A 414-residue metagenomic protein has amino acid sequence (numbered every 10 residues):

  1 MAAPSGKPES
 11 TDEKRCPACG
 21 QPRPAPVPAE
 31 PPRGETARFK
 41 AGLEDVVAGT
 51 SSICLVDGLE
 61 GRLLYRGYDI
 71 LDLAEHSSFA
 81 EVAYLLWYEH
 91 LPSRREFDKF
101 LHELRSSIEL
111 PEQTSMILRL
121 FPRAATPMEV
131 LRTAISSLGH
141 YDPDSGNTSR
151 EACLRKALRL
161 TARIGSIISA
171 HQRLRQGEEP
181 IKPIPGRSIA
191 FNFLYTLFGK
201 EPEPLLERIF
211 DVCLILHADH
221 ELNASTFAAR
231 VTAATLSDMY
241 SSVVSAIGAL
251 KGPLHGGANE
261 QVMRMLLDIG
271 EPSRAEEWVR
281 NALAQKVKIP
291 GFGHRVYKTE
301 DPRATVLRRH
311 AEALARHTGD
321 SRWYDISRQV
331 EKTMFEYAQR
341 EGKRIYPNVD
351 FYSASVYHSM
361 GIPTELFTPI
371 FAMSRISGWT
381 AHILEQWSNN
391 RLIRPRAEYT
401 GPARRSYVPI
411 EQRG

Functional and structural regions predicted by a protein language model:
S5, E9, R23: Cys/His-rich microdomains that often coordinate metals
E13: Residues immediately within or flanking Cys/His clusters that coordinate Zn2+ in small zinc-binding modules
C16-C19, P24-G414: Non-transmembrane, aqueous-exposed alpha-helical and coiled segments at domain scale
